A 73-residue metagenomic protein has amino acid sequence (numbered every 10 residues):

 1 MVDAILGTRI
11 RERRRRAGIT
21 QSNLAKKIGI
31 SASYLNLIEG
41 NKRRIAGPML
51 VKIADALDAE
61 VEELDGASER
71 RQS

Functional and structural regions predicted by a protein language model:
M1-A17: A short, Lys/Arg-rich alpha-helix, primarily the initiator
T8, G18-I19, I45-P48: Residue-level signal for the short linker/turn that defines the boundary of a DNA-recognition helix
G18-L37, K52: Short alpha-helical DNA-recognition segment
G29, P48-E63: DNA major-groove recognition helix of helix-turn-helix/homeodomain DNA-binding modules
G29-I45, G66-E69: Recognition helix of helix-turn-helix/homeodomain-like DNA-binding domains that insert into the DNA major groove
A59-S73: Charged, helix-prone or intrinsically disordered regulatory segments positioned adjacent to compact structured domains
